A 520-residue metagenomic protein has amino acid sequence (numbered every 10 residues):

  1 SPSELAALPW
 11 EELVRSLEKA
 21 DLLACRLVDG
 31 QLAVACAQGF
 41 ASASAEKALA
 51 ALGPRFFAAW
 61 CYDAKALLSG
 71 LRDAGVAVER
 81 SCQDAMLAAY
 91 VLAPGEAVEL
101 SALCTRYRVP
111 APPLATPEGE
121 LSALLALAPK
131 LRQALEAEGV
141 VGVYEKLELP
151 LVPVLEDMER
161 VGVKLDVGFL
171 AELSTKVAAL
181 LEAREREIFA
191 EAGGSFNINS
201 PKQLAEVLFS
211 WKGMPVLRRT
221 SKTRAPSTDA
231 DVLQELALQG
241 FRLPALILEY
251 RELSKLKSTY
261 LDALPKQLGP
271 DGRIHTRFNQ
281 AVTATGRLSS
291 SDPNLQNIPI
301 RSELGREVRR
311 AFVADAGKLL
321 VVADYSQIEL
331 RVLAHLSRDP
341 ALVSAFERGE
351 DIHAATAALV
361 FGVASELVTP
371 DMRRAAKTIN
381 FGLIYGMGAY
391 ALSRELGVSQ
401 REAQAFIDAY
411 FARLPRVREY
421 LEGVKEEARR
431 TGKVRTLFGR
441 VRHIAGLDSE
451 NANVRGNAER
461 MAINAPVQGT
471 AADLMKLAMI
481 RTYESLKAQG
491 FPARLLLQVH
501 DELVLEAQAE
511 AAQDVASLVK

Functional and structural regions predicted by a protein language model:
S1-E46, F57-A64, Q83, P110 (+9 more regions): Conserved "right-hand" nucleotidyltransferase catalytic core of DNA-directed polymerases
E12-K19, A51-L52, L304-L319, K487: A short acidic-Thr-Gly-centered motif at the start of a beta-strand
A66-P113, V154: Metal-dependent phosphoesterase core characteristic of DEDDh/y 3'-5' exonuclease domains
L87, Q327, A509: Short, glycine/acidic-enriched loop or turn micro-motifs at the edges of active sites
V91-L114, E118, A123, Q280-S365: Function-dense linear segments that define catalytic or interfacial modules in macromolecule-processing proteins
E96, E159, V163, A178 (+20 more regions): Hydrophobic alpha-helix feature that most strongly marks membrane-spanning transmembrane helices and their immediate
D157-R160, D271, H275-T276, Q280-T283 (+4 more regions): Conserved catalytic core of nucleic-acid polymerases
S200, E510-S517: Short, conserved charged micro-motifs
